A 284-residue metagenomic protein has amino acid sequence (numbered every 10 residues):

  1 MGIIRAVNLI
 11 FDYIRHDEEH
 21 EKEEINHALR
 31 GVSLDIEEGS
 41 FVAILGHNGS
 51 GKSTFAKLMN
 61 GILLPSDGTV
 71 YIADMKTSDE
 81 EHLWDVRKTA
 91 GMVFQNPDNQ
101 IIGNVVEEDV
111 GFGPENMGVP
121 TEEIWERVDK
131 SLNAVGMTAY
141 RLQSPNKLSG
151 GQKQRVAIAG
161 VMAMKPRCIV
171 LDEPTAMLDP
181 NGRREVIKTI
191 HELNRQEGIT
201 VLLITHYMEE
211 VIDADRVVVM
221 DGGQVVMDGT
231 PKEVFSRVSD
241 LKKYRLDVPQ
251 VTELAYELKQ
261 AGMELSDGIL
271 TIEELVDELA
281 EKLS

Functional and structural regions predicted by a protein language model:
L45-H47: The feature captures the beta-strand-to-loop junction immediately N-terminal to the Walker
N60: Helix-to-loop junction immediately C-terminal to a conserved catalytic motif
G68-S78, V86: Conserved ABC transporter NBD signature motif
E122-Y140: Conserved ABC ATPase "signature" region
S144-L148, Q152: Conserved ABC ATPase signature
I169-D172: Catalytic Walker B motif of ABC-type/P-loop ATPase nucleotide-binding domains
